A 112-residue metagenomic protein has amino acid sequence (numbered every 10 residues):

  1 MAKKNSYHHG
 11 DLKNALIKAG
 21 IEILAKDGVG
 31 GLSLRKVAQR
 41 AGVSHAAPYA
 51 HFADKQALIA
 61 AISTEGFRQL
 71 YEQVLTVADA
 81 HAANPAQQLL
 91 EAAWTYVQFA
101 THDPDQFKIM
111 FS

Functional and structural regions predicted by a protein language model:
M1-D11, E22, A82: N-terminal intrinsically disordered/low-complexity leader segments
A15, A19, I23-A57, A61: Helix-turn-helix
A15, Q69, Q88-A92: Charged catalytic carboxylate motif
S33, K108-F111: Short, hydrophobic secondary-structure boundary micro-motifs
I62, V74, M110-F111: Short, flexible helix/strand-to-coil boundary loops that buttress conserved ligand/catalytic motifs in alpha/beta
T64-Y71: Short, basic, alpha-helical segments at the C-terminal edge of helix-turn-helix-like DNA-binding modules
L75-Q106: Hydrophobic alpha-helical connector segments
